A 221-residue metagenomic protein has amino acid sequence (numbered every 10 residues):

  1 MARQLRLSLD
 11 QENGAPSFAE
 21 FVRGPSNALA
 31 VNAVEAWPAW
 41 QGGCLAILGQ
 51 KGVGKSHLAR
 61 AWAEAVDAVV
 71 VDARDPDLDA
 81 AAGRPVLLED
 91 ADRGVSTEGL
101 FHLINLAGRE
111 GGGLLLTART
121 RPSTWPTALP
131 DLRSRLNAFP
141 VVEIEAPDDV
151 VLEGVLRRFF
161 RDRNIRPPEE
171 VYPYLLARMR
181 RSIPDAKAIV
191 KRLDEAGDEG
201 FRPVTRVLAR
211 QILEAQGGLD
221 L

Functional and structural regions predicted by a protein language model:
M1-A36, D198-L221: A short, basic N-terminal segment
G42-L58: Walker A/P-loop nucleotide-binding motif
A63-D75: Post-Walker A helix-loop "phosphate-sensing" segment adjacent to the P-loop in P-loop NTPases
D72-L106, E110-T120: Conserved P-loop NTPase "ATPase switch" module shared by AAA+ and STAND
P122-N137: Short regulatory helix/loop adjacent to the ATP-binding pocket of P-loop NTPases
F139, E153-R166: Conserved AAA+ ATPase "sensor/coupling" helix adjacent to the nucleotide-binding pocket
F139-V151: Conserved AAA+ ATPase "SRH/arginine-finger" region at the nucleotide-binding site
P173-A177, P184-D198: C-terminal helical "lid" of AAA+/P-loop NTPase domains
